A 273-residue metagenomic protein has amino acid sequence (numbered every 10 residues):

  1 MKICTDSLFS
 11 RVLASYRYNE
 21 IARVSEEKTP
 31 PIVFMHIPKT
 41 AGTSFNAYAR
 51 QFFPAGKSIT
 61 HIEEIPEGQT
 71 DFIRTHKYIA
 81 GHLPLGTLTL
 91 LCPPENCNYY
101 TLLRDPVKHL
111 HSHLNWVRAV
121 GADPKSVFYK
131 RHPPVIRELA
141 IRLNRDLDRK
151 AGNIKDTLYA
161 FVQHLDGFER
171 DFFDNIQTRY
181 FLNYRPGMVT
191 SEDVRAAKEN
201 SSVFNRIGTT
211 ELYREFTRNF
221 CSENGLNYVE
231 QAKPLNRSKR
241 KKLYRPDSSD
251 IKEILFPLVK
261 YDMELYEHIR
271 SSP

Functional and structural regions predicted by a protein language model:
M1-H82, E95, P106, S112-H113 (+1 more regions): PAPS-dependent sulfotransferase catalytic core
E27, M35-P38, G42, C92 (+3 more regions): Aromatic-acidic/polar surface patches that form glycan- and anion
S44, Y48, E215-E223, Y261-H268: Amphipathic alpha-helical segments that form well-ordered structural scaffolds and often line/cohere around active
F52, W116-V117, N224, L258 (+1 more regions): Alpha-helix boundary/capping residues
I65-T101, K108-V229: PAPS-dependent sulfotransferase catalytic domain
F72, A80-T89, R195, L212 (+1 more regions): PAPS-dependent sulfotransferase catalytic core
